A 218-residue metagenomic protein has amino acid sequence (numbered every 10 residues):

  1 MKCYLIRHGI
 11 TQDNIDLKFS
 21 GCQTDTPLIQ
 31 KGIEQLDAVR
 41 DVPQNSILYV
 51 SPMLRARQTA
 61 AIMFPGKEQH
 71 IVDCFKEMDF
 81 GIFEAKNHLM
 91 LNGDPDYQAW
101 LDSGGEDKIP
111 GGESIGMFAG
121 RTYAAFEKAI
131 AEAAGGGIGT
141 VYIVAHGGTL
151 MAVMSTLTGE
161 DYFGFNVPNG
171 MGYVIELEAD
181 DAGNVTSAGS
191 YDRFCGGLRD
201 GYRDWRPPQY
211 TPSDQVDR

Functional and structural regions predicted by a protein language model:
K2-K67: Active-site-proximal alpha-helix that buttresses catalytic centers in soluble enzyme cores
C3, S46, G137-G147: Generic beta-sheet signal
H8, P27, K67-C74, D161-G170: Short hydrophobic/aromatic-enriched beta-strand-loop microsegments
T11, T149-L150: Short active-site segment of divalent metal-dependent hydrolases/proteases that encodes the spacing between
V50-S51, G120, V144-A145: Short beta-strand scaffold positions
I62, A152-T156: Active-site signature of alpha/beta-hydrolase-fold catalytic machinery across serine- and Asp/Cys-nucleophile hydrolases
M63-Y123, Q209-Y210: Phosphate-handling substructures
M78-L89, A131-G137, S155-R218: Acidic, low-complexity terminal tails and accessory targeting/binding regions of phosphate-metabolizing enzymes
